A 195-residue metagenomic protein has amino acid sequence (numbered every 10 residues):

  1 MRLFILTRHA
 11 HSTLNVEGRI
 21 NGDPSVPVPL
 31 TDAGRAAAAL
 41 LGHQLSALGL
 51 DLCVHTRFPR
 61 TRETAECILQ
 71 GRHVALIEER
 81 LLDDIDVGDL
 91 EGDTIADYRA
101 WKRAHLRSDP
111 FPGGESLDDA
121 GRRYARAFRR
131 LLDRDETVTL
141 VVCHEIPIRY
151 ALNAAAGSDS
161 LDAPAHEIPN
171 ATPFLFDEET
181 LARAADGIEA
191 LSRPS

Functional and structural regions predicted by a protein language model:
R2-L3, T7-R72, E115: Active-site-proximal alpha-helix that buttresses catalytic centers in soluble enzyme cores
F4, T137-E145: Generic beta-sheet signal
S12, P147-I148: Short active-site segment of divalent metal-dependent hydrolases/proteases that encodes the spacing between
L14, V28-P29, Q70-R126, A165 (+1 more regions): Phosphate-handling substructures
S46-G49, L131-V138: Glycine-rich phosphate-binding loop signature in dinucleotide/nucleotide-binding domains
H55-T56, R122, V142-C143: Short beta-strand scaffold positions
S158-G187: Domain-level recognition of soluble alpha/beta enzyme cores, biased toward histidine phosphatases/phosphomutases
G187-S195: Acidic, His/Gly-rich catalytic cores of divalent-metal-dependent hydrolytic chemistry
